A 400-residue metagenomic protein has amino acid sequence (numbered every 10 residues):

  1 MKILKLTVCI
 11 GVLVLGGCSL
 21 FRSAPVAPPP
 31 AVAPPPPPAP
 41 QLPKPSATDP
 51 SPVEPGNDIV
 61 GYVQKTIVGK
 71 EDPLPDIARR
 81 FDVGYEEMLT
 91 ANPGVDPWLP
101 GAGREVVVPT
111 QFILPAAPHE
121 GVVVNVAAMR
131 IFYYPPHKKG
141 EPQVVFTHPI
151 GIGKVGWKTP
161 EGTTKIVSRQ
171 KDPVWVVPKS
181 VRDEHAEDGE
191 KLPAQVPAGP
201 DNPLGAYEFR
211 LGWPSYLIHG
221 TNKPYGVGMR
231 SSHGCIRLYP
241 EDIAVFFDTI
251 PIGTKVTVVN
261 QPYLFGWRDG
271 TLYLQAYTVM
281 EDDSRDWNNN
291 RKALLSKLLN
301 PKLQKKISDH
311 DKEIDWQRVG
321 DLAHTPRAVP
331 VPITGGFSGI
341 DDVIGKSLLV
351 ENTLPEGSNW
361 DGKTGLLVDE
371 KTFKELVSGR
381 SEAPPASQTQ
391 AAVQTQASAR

Functional and structural regions predicted by a protein language model:
L15-G17: C-terminal motif of bacterial Sec signal peptides marking the signal peptidase cleavage site
S19-A27: Bacterial lipoprotein signal-peptidase II cleavage site
F21, G69-L99, P142-V144: LysM (lysin motif) carbohydrate-binding repeats in extracellular/periplasmic proteins that recognize
A47-D82: Primarily a LysM-type cell-wall glycan-binding module
P52-G56, Y62, T110-V126, W267-R268: Intrinsically disordered, low-complexity Ser/Thr-rich linker and spacer segments in cell-wall-related proteins
V63, K70, E86-G94, R104-E120 (+3 more regions): N-terminal post-signal-peptidase region of extra-cytosolic proteins
E71, G101-V106, G253-V256: Loop/turn positions that initiate beta-strands
P115-P224, D248, A276-Y277, D282-S387 (+1 more regions): Gly/Pro-biased beta-strand-loop elements
